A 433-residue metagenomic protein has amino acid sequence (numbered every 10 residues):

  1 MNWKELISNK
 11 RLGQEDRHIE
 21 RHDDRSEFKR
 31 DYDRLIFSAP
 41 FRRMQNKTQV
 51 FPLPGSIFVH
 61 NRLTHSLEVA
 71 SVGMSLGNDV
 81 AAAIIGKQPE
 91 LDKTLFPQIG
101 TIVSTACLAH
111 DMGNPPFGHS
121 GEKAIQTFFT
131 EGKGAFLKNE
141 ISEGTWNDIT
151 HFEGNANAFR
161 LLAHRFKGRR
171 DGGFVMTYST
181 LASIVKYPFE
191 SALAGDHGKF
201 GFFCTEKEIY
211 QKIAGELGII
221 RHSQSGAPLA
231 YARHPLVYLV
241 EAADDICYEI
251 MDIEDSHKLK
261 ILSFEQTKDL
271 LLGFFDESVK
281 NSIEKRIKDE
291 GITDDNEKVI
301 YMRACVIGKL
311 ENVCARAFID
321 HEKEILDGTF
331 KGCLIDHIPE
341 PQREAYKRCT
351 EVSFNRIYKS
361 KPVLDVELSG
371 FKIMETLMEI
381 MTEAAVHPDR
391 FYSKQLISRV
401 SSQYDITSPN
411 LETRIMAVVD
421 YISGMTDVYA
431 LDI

Functional and structural regions predicted by a protein language model:
M1-D24, I36-K47, S56, L67 (+4 more regions): Sequence-structural signature of the catalytic-core scaffold of metal-dependent phosphohydrolases that act on
R30-R42, I338-A345: Acidic, low-complexity proline/glycine-rich segments
K47-I57, V352-I357: A short small-residue
H60-T64: Low-complexity, highly charged intrinsically disordered N-terminal segments that act as targeting/localization
E68, Y238, A242-D245, V306 (+6 more regions): Charged, amphipathic alpha-helical oligomerization/scaffolding segments
I319-S401: Substrate-recognition/cap regions that form aromatic- and gly/pro-loop-enriched pockets for small-molecule ligands
K394-I433: C-terminal amphipathic alpha-helical interaction region
